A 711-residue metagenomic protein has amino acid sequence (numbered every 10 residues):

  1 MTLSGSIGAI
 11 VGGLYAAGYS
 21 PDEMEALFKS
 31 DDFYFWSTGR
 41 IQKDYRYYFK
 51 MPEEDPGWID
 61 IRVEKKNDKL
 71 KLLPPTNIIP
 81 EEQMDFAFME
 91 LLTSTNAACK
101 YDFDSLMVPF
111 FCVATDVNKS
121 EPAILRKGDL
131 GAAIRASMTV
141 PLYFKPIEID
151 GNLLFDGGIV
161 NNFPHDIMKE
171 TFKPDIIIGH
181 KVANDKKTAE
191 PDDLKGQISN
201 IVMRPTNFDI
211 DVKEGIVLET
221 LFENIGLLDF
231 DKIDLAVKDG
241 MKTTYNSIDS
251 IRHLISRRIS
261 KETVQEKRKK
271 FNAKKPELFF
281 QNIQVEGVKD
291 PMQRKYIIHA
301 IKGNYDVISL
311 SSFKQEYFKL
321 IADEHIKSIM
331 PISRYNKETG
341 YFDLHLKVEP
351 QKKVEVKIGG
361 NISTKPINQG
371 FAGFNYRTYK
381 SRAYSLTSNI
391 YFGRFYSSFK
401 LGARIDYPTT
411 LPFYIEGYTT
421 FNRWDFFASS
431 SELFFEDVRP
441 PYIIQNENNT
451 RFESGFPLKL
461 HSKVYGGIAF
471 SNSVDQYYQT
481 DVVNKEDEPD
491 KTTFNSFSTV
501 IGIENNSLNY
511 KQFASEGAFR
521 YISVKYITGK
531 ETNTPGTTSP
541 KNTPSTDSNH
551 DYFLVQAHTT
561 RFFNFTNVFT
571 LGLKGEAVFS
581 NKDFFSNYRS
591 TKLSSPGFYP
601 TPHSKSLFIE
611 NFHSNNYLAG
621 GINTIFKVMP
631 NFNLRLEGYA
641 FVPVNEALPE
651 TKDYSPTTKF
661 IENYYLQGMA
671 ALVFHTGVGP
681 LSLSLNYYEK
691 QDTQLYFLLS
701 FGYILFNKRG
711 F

Functional and structural regions predicted by a protein language model:
M1-G5, G13-I329, S333-Y335, G340 (+1 more regions): Patatin-like phospholipase
A114-V117, T220, V285-K289, V348-K352 (+6 more regions): Flexible glycine-/small-residue-rich
G157-N161, I198-S199, R394-F395, N446 (+3 more regions): Short, glycine/acidic-rich beta->alpha junctions
P164-H165, Q197-D211, G621-N623, T657-K659 (+1 more regions): Short glycine-rich, acidic/polar surface loops and turns
R257-K267, A469-F470, Y521-S523, G575-V578: A glycine-rich phosphate-binding loop feature that marks nucleotide/adenosyl-phosphate handling sites
S311-S312, E316, A322, S328-L508 (+10 more regions): Gram-negative/organellar outer-membrane beta-barrel architecture
S498-E504, L508, S515-D653, K659-A670: Extended beta-strand-rich architecture
